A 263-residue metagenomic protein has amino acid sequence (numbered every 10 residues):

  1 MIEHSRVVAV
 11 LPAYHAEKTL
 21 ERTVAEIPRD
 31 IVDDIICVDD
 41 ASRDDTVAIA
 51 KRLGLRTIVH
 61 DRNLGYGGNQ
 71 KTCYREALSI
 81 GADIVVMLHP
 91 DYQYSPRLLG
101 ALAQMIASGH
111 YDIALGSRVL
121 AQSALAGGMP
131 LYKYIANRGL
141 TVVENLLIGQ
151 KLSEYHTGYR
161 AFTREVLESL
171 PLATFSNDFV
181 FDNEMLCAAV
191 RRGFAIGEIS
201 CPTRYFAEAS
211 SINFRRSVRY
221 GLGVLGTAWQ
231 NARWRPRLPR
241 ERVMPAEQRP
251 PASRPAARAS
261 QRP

Functional and structural regions predicted by a protein language model:
M1-E3, G149, A173-P263: Hydrophobic helical membrane-anchoring modules
V8-P12, V59: Short hydrophobic beta-strand elements that form part of the catalytic alpha/beta core underpinning NDP-sugar/donor
Y14-R29: Short, well-formed alpha-helical segments that are part of the catalytic scaffolds of diverse glycosyltransferases
A16-T19, S42, S95: Donor nucleotide-sugar binding loop of glycosyltransferases
D39-V47: A conserved acidic beta->alpha catalytic loop
A41, G65, Q93: A short, conserved beta-strand element in the Rossmann-like catalytic core that flanks the donor/metal-binding loop
H60-S79, I84, P96-F179, F206-R215 (+1 more regions): Acceptor/aglycone-binding surface of glycosyltransferases and processive sugar-polymer synthases
